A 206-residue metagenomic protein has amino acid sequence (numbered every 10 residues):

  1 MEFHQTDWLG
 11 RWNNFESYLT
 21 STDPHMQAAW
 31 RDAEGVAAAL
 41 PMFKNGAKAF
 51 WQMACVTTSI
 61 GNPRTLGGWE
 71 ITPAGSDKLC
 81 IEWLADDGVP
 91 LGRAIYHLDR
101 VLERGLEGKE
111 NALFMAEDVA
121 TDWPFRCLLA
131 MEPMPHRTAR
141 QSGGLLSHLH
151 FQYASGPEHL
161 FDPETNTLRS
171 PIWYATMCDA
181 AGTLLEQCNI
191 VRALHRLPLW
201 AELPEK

Functional and structural regions predicted by a protein language model:
M1, M26, M42, M53 (+3 more regions): Detector for methionine-enriched segments
M1-N13: N-terminal helix-cap/turn-to-beta initiation motif at the start of protein domains
W8, Q27-A33, A74-S76: A generic N-terminal leader/anchor concept
N14-A28: Short, solvent-exposed beta-strand-terminating loops
E16-L19, A47, A54: Sec/Tat-exported extracytoplasmic proteins
Y18, G61-K206: Calycin-type beta-barrel ligand-binding domains and close structural analogs
Q27-N45: Short, flexible N-terminal segments of the mature chain
F50-G61: Short boundary/loop segments of OB/S1/cold-shock single-stranded nucleic-acid-binding domains
